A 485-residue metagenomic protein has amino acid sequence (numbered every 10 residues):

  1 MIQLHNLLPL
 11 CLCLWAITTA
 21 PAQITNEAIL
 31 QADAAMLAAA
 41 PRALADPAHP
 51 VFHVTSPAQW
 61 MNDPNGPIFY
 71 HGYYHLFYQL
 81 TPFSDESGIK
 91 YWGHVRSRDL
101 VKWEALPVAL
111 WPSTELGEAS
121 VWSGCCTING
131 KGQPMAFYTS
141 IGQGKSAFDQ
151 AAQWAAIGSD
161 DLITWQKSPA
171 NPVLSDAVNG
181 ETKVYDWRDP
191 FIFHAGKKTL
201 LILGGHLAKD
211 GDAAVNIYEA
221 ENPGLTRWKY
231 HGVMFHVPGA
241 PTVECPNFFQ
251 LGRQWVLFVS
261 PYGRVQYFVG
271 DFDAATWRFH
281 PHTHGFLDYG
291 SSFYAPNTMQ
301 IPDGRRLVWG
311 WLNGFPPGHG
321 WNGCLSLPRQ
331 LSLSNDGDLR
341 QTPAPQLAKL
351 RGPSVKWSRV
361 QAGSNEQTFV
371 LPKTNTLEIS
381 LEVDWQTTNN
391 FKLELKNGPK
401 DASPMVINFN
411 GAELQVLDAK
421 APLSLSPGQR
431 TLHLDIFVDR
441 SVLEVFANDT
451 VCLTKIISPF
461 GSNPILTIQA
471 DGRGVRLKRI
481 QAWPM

Functional and structural regions predicted by a protein language model:
M1-L8: Bacterial N-terminal signal peptides that target proteins for export
L8-A16: Bacterial N-terminal signal peptides
A16-I24: Bacterial Sec-dependent signal peptides at the C-terminal "C-region" and cleavage site
Q23-D189, F193-C245, Q250-G290, G310-W357 (+4 more regions): Beta-rich carbohydrate-recognition and catalytic domains
F248, I379-L381, R430-A447: Short tryptophan-centered beta-strand motifs in secreted/extracellular beta-sheet-rich domains of glycan-recognition
S358-V416: Secretory/extracellular carbohydrate-interaction modules and structurally similar beta-sandwich "look-alikes"
V416-H433: Short, aromatic/His-centered strand-loop micro-motif at the edge of beta-sheets
S462-M485: Ligand-recognition surfaces built from glycine- and aromatic
